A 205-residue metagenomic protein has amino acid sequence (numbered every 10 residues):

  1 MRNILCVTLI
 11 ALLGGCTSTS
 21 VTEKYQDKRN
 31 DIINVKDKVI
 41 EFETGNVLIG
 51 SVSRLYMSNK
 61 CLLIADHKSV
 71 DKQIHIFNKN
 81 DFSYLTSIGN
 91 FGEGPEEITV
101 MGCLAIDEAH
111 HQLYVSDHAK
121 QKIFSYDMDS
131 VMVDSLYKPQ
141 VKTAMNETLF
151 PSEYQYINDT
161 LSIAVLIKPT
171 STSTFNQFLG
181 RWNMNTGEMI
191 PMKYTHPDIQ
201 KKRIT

Functional and structural regions predicted by a protein language model:
G14-G15: C-terminal motif of bacterial Sec signal peptides marking the signal peptidase cleavage site
K24-G50: A short helix->beta-strand "capping" segment at the edge of beta-propeller domains
I40-Q73: Beta-strand-rich domains and repeat architectures in extracellular enzymes and scaffolds, especially beta-propellers
S51-Y56, C103-A109, F150-L161, T205: Structural signature of eukaryotic scaffold interfaces centered on beta-propeller domains
M57-H67, H111-D117, F124, D159-S173 (+1 more regions): Short beta-strand elements that form the blades of beta-propeller/WD-repeat-like and other beta-sheet-rich scaffold
V70-H75, Q121-D127, S171-G180: Structural motif
S83-H118, Q140-T148: Blade-loop segments of beta-propeller domains
K120, M128-T160, A164-T170: Asp-box/WD-like beta-propeller blade repeats and closely related beta-sheet repeat scaffolds
